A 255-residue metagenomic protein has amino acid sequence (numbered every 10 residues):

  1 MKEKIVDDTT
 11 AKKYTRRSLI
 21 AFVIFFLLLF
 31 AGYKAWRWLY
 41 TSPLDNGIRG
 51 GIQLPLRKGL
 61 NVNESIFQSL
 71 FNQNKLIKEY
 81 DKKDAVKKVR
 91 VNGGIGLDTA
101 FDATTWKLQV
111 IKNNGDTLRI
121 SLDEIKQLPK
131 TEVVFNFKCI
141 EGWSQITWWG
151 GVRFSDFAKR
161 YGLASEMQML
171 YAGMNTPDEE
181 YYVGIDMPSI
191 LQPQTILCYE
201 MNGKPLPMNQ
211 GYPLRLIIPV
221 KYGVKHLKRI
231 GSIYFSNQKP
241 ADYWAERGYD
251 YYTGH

Functional and structural regions predicted by a protein language model:
M1-Y14, F26-L29: N-terminal secretory signal peptides
T15-S18, W36-H255: Structured, non-membrane catalytic/scaffold regions adjacent to prosthetic-group chemistry
I20-W38: N-terminal export signals
